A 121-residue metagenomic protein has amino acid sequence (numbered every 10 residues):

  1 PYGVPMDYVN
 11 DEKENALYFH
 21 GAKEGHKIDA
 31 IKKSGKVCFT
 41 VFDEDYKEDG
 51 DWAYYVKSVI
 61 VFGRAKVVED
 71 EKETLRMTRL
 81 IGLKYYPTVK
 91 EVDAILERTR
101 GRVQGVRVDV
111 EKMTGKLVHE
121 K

Functional and structural regions predicted by a protein language model:
P1-G3, C38-T40, L75-L83: Short, charged N-terminal helix-start/capping segments
P1-K23, F39: Short beta-strand segments
G3, K32-S34, R100-V103: Short gly/pro-enriched beta-turn/loop segments at secondary-structure junctions
Y8-N10, D29, R98: Short secondary-structure boundary/capping segments within folded domains
V9-D11, K32, D109: Well-ordered beta-strand positions
D11-K13, H26, E44, V68: Short coil/turn motifs at secondary-structure junctions
H20-G21, H26-Y54: Helix-adjacent hinge/juxtasegments
Y46-K121: Charged, gly/pro-rich active-site loop segments
